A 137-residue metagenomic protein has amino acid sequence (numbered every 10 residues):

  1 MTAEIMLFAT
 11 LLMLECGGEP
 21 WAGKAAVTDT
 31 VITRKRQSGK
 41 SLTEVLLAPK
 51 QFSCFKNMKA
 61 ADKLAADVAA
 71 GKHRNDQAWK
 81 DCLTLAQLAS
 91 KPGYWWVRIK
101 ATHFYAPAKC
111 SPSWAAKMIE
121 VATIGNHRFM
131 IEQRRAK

Functional and structural regions predicted by a protein language model:
T2-K137: Bacterial extracytoplasmic/cell-wall-associated proteins, especially those involved in peptidoglycan
